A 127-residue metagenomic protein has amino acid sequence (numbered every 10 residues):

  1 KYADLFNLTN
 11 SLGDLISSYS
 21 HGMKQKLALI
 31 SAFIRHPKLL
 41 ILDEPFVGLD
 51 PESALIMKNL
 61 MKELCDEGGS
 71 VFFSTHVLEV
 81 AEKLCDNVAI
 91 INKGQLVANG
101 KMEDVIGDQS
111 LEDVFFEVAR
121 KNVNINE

Functional and structural regions predicted by a protein language model:
K1-S11: Conserved ABC ATPase "signature" region
H36: Conserved catalytic motifs of ABC-family nucleotide-binding domains
L40-E44: Catalytic Walker B motif of ABC-type/P-loop ATPase nucleotide-binding domains
L55-E67: Helical segment within the ABC ATPase nucleotide-binding domain
A81-K83: A short, surface-exposed alpha-helical micro-motif characterized by mixed small hydrophobic and charged/polar residues
N99-G100: ABC ATPase "signature
